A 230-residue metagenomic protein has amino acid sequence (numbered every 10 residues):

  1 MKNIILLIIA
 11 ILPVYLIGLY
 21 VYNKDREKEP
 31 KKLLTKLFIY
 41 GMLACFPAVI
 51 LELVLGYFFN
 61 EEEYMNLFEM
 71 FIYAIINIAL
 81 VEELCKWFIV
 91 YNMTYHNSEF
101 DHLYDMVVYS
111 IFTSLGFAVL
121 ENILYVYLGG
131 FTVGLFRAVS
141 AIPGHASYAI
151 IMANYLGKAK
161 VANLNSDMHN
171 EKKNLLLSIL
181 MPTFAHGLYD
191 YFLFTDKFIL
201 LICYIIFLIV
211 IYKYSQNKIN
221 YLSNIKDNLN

Functional and structural regions predicted by a protein language model:
M1-N230: Hydrophobic alpha-helical segments at protein termini of multi-pass membrane proteins
